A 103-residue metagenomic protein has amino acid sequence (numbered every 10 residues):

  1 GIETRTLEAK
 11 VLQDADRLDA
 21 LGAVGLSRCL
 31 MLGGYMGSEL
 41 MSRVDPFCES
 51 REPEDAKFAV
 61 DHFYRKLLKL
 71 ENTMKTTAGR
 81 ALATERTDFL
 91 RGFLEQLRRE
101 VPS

Functional and structural regions predicted by a protein language model:
E3-S103: Divalent metal-dependent phosphate-bond-processing catalytic cores, especially two-metal-ion Mg2+/Mn2+ enzymes that act
